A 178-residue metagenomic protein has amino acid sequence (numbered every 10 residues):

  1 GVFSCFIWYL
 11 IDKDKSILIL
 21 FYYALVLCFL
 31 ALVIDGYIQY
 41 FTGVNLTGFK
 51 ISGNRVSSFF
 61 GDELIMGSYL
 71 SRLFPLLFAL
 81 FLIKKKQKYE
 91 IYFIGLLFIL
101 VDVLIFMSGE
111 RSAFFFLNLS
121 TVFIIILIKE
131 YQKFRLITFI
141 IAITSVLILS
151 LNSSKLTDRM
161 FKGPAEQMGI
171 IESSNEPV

Functional and structural regions predicted by a protein language model:
V2-F6, L18-I51, F60-E130, T138-N152: Alpha-helical transmembrane segments of multi-pass inner-membrane proteins
K13-K15: Juxtamembrane helix-boundary/capping and inter-helix hinge elements in multi-pass membrane proteins
N54-R55, S150-V178: Flexible juxtamembrane loops connecting transmembrane helices in multi-pass membrane enzymes that build or modify
